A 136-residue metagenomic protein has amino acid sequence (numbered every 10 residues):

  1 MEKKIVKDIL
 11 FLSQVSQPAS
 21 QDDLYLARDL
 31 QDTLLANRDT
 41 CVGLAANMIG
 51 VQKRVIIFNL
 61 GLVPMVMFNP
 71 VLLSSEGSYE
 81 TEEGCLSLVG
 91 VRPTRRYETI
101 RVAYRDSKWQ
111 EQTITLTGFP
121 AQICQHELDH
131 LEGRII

Functional and structural regions predicted by a protein language model:
M1-I136: Positively charged
